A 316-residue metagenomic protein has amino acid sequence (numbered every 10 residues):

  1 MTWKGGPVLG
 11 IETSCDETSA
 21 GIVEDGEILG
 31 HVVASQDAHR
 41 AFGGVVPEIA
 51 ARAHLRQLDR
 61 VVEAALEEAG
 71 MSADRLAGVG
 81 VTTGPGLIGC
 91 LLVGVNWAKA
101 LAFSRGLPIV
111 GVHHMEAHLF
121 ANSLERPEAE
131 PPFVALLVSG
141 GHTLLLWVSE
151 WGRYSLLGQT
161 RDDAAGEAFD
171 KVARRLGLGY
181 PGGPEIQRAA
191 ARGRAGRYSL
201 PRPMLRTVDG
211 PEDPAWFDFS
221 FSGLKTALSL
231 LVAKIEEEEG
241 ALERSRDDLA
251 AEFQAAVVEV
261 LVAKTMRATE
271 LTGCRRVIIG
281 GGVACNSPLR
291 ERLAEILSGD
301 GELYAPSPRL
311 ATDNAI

Functional and structural regions predicted by a protein language model:
M1-G5, V112-V134: Conserved phosphate-binding catalytic cores of ATP/NTP-utilizing and phosphoryl-transfer enzymes
W3-P85, H114, H118: N-terminal beta-alpha supersecondary unit
T18-V23, A135-L137, T143-W147: Short beta-strand scaffold segments in enzyme catalytic cores
A69-R75, W97-S123: Nucleotide and nucleotide-moiety/phosphate-recognizing core
S72, A189-V277, N286-L303: A contiguous, well-structured pocket-lining segment that forms one wall/lid of small-molecule binding clefts in soluble
V81-G84, L101, S139, I278-N286: Glycine-rich beta-strand-to-loop/alpha-helix junction loops that act as flexible
H118-L119, P306-I316: Glycine-rich phosphate-binding/hydrolytic loop that grips phosphoryl groups
P127, E150-R194, K225-T226, L230-A233: Glycine-rich phosphate-binding loop plus the immediately following alpha-helix
